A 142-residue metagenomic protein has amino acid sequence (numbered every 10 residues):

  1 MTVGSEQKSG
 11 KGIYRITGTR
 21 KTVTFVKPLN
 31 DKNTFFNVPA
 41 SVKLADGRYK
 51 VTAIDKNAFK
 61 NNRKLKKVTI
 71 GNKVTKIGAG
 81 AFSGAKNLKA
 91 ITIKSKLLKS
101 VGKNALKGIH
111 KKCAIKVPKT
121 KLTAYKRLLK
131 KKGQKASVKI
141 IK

Functional and structural regions predicted by a protein language model:
M1, G18-T19, D31-A53, R63-K76 (+3 more regions): Structural signature of tandem-repeat unit edges
V3, T22-K27, V101-N104, A124-L128: Intrinsically disordered, low-complexity boundary segments flanking structured domains
V3-L29: Short beta-strand/loop segment at the start of cytosolic alpha/beta domains
E6-K8, Y14, K43, V74 (+1 more regions): Compositionally biased, low-complexity repeat tracts
T24, A53-I54: P-loop NTPase nucleotide-binding module
K56-N57, G78-A81, K103-A105: Consensus positions within tandem repeat domains that build extended binding/scaffold surfaces
S83, N104-G108, K126-K132: A structural signal for leucine-rich repeat
